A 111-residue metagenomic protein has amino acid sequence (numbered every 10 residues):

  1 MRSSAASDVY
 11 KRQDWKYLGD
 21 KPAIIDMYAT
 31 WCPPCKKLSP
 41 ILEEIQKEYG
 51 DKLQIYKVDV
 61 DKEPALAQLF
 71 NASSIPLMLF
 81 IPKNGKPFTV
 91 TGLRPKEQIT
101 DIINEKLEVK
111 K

Functional and structural regions predicted by a protein language model:
M1-A6, Y10: Single conserved hydrophobic/aromatic residue that forms the stacking wall/gate of nucleotide- or nucleobase-binding
R2, Y28, Q54-Y56: Conserved Rossmann-like nucleotide-binding pocket used by diverse enzymes that bind dinucleotide cofactors
L18-T30: Short active-site neighborhood of thiol/selenol oxidoreductases, capturing the structured segment around
D20-P22, S39-V58: Conserved helix-turn-beta segment immediately C-terminal to the redox Cys motif in thioredoxin-like folds
M27-I41: Conserved redox-active cysteine motifs that mediate thiol-disulfide chemistry, especially di-cysteine Cys-X(1-2)-Cys
V58-L69, P95: Structural microenvironment flanking redox-active thiols in thiol-disulfide oxidoreductases
F70-L79: Structural micro-motif
L79-K111: Non-catalytic, surface beta->alpha helical segment in thiol-disulfide oxidoreductase systems
